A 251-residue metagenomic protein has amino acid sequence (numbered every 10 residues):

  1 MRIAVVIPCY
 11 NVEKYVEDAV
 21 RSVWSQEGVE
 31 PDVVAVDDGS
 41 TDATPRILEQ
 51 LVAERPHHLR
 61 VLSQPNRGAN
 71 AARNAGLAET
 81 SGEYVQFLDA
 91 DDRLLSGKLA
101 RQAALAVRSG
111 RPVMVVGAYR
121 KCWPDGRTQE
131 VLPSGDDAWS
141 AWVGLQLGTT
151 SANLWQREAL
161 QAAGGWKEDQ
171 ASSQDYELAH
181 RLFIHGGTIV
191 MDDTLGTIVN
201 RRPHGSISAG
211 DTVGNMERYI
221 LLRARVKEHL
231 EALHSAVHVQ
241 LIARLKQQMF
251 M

Functional and structural regions predicted by a protein language model:
K14-E17, D42-L51, R93, G97: Acidic helix N-cap motif at the loop->helix transition within catalytic regions of sugar-transfer enzymes
R21-E30: Short, acidic, metal-binding catalytic loop of nucleotide-sugar glycosyltransferases
S22, D37-R46, P65, D89: A conserved acidic beta->alpha catalytic loop
Q64-T80: Glycine-rich, basic loop-to-helix element that forms the pyrophosphate-binding segment of sugar-nucleotide handling
V85: Short aromatic/hydrophobic "clamp" motif used to bind/position activated sugar donors
D92-R93, Q170: Acidic metal-phosphate-binding loop of nucleotide-sugar-dependent transferases
G97-Q129: Conserved donor NDP-sugar-binding/catalytic core segment of glycosyltransferases
G117, G135-Y219: Conserved nucleotide-sugar donor-binding catalytic segment
